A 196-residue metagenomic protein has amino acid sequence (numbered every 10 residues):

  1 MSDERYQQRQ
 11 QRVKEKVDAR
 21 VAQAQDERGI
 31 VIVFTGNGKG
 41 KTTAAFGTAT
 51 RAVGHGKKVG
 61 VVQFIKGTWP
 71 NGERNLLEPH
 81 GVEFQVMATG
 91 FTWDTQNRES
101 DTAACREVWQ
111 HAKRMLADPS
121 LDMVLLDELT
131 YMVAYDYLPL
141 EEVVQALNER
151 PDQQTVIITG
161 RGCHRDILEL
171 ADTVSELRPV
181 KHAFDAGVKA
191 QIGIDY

Functional and structural regions predicted by a protein language model:
M1-I30: Extreme N-terminal, non-catalytic leader segments that precede Walker-type/kinase nucleotide-binding cores
M1-R9, F91-T92, R114-S120, L129-Y196: Replace "adjacent to P-loop NTPase cores in ATP/GTP-dependent enzymes" with "adjacent to NTP-binding cores
K14-V17, R106-Q110, V156-T159: Short gly/ser/thr-rich secondary-structure transition/capping motifs
I30-A117: Conserved P-loop
I30-V33, D122-M123, T155: Residue-level preference for the first positions of well-ordered beta-strands
T42, L125, A171: Conserved RecA-like P-loop NTPase ATPase core
F64, E128-L129: Generic detector of well-ordered alpha-helical packing
